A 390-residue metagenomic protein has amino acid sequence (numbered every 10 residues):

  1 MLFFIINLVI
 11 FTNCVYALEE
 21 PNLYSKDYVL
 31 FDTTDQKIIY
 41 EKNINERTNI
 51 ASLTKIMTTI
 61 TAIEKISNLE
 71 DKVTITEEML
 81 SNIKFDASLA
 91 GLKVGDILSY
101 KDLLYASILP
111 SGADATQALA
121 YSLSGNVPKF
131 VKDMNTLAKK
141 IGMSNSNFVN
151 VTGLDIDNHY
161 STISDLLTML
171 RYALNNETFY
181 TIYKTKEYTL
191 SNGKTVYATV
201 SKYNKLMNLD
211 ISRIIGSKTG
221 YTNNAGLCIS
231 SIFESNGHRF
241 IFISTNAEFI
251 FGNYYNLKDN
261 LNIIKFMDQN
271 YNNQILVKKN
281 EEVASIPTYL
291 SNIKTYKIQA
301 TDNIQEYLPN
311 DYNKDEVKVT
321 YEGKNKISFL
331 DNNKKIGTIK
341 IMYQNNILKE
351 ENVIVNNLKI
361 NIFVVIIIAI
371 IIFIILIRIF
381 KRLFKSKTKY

Functional and structural regions predicted by a protein language model:
M1-I10: Bacterial N-terminal signal peptides
L8, E19-P21, F233, L330: Sterically constrained small-residue positions within well-ordered secondary structures of folded domains
Y16-S164, T168-E177: Active-site-adjacent loops and short helices of periplasmic peptidoglycan-processing enzymes
M143-N147, D155-Y390: Domain-terminus/edge residues, biased toward the C-terminal soluble/receptor-binding domains of extracytoplasmic
